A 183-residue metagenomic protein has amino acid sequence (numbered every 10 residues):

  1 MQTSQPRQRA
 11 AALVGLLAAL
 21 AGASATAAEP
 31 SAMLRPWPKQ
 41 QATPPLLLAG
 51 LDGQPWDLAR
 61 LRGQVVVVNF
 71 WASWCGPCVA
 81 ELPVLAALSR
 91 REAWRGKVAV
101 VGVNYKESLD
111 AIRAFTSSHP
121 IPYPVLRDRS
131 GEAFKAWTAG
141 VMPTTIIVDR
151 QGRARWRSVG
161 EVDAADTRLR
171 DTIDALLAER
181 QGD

Functional and structural regions predicted by a protein language model:
T3-V14: Twin-arginine (Tat) signal peptide motif
L13-A21: Bacterial N-terminal signal peptides
A23-A27: Sec/Tat signal peptide C-region and signal peptidase I cleavage site
A28-L58: N-terminal "domain-start" segment that seeds a small globular fold
Q64-V66, W71-W74, V141: Short pre-active-site segment immediately N-terminal to redox-active cysteine/selenocysteine motifs in thiol-based
F70-A87: Conserved redox-active cysteine motifs that mediate thiol-disulfide chemistry, especially di-cysteine Cys-X(1-2)-Cys
G96-L109, I121-S130: Thiol-based oxidoreductase modules, predominantly thioredoxin-like and allied folds used for disulfide exchange
A114-P122, D128-L176: Thiol/disulfide oxidoreductase modules built on the thioredoxin-like
